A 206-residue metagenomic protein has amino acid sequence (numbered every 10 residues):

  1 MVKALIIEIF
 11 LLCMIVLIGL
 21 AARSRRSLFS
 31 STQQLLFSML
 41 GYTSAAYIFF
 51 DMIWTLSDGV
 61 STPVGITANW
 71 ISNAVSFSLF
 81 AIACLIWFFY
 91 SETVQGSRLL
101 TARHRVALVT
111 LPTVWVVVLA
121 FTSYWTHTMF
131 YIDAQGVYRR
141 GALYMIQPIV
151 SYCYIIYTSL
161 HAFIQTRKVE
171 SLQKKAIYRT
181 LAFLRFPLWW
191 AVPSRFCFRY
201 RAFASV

Functional and structural regions predicted by a protein language model:
M1-I18, Y144-S151: Hydrophobic transmembrane alpha-helical segments in integral membrane proteins
M1-V2, I66-L79, G136-I149: Short aromatic-rich membrane-water interface segments that cap or initiate transmembrane helices in multi-pass membrane
V2, I164-V206: Interfacial "cap-and-anchor" motif at the non-cytosolic start of specific transmembrane alpha-helices
I7-L28, T32-G65, N69-F89, L108-T126 (+1 more regions): Hydrophobic alpha-helical transmembrane segments of multi-pass membrane proteins
V16-R23, I86-Y90, P148-S171: Alpha-helical transmembrane segments in multipass membrane proteins, preferentially the mid-helix core
R23-F37, E92-R105, F163-I177: Membrane-interface helix-boundary motifs at transmembrane edges
L28, L56-P63, Q95-R98, Y124-I132 (+2 more regions): Transmembrane helix-loop junctions in multipass membrane proteins, especially transporters and channels
F89, V94-I156: Membrane-proximal helix-loop-helix units in multi-pass membrane proteins
